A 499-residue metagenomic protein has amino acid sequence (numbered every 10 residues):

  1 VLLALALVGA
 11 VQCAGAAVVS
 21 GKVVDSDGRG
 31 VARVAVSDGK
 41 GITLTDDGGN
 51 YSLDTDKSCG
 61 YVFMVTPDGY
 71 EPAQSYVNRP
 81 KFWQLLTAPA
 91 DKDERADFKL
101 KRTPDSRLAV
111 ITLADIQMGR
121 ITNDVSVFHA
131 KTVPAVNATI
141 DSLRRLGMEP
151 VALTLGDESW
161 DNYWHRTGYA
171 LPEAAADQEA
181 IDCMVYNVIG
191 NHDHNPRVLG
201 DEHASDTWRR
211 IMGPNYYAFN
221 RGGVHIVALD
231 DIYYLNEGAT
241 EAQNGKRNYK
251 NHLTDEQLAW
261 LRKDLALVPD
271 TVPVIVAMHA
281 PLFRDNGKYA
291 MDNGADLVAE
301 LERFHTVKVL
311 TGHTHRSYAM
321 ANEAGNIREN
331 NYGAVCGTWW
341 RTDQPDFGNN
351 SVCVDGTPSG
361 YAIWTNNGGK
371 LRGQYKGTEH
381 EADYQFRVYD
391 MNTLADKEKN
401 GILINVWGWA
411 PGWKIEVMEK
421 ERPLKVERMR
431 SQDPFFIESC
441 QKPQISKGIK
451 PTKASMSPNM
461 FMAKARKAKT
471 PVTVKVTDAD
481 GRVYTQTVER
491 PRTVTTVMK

Functional and structural regions predicted by a protein language model:
A17-V19, D25-K40: Short, ordered, surface-exposed loop/turn motifs in non-cytosolic proteins
V18, D27, K57, A73-H165 (+1 more regions): N-terminal active-site segment of His-dependent metallophosphoesterases
V34-D38, F63, I415-V417: Hydrophobic beta-strand segments
S37-D56, R428-R430: Short, acidic Ser/Thr/Gly-rich low-complexity loop/linker segments typical of extracellular and cell-surface proteins
I42, C59-S75: A short, solvent-exposed beta-strand micro-motif common in secreted/extracellular proteins
P72-Y76, P80-E94, Y163-V268, Y289-K308 (+2 more regions): Extended active-site neighborhood of metal-dependent phosphoesterases/phosphodiesterases
I327-W409, W413-E419, S455-K467, P471-V488: Binuclear metal-dependent phosphoesterase catalytic core
D433-A463: Aromatic sugar-binding surface patches on proteins that engage polysaccharides or sugar-phosphate polymers
